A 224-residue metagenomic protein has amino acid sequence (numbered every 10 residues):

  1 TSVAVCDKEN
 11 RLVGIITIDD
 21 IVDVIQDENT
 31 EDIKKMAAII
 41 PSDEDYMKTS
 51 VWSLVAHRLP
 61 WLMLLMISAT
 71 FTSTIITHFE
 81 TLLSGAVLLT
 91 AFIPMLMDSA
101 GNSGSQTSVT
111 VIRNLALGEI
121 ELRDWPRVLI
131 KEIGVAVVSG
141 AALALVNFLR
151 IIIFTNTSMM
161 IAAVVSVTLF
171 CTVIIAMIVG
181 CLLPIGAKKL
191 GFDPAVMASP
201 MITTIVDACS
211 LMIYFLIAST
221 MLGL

Functional and structural regions predicted by a protein language model:
T1-I93: Cytosolic regulatory modules rich in charged/polar residues
D20-L54, S103-L129, I185-G191: Non-transmembrane, extramembrane segments of multi-pass ion/lipid transporters
A56-W61, P126-S139, I202: Alpha-helical transmembrane segments of multi-pass membrane proteins
L64-A69, F92, L96, A100 (+13 more regions): Alpha-helical transmembrane segments in multi-pass membrane proteins
H78-I93, T155-V167, A195: Membrane-water interface of transmembrane alpha-helices in multipass transporters/channels
E80-T81, I151-N156, G191-F192, A218 (+1 more regions): Short helix-capping/hinge motifs at transmembrane helix termini and TM-loop junctions
S108, L183, K188, S210-L222: Membrane-helix cytosolic exit motif
G186-V206: Interfacial loop-to-transmembrane junctions
